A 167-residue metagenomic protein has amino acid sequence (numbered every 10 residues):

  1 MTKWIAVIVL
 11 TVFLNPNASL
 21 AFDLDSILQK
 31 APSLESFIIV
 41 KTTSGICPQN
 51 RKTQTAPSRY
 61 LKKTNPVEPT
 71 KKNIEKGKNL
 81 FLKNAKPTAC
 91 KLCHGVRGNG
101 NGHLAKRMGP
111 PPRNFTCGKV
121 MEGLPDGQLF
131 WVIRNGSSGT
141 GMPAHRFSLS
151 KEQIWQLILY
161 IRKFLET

Functional and structural regions predicted by a protein language model:
M1-K63: N-terminal export/targeting leaders of redox proteins
N50-K83: Electrostatic cytochrome c docking/interface patches
P66, N73-K76, R97, R113-N114 (+1 more regions): Conserved beta-strand positions that form and line the central face of beta-propeller blades
K71-K72, G95-D126, F130: Gly/Gly-Pro-rich "capping" loops immediately C-terminal to redox-active cysteine motifs in periplasmic/lumenal
E75-K91, K106, G123-D126, S148-K151: Sequence context surrounding c-type heme c attachment/ligation sites in exported
A85-R97, L157, I161: The canonical Cys-X-X-Cys-His
H103-L104, G139-G141: Substrate-binding/catalytic groove segments of enzymes that remodel or degrade extracellular structural polymers
W131-V132, S137-S138, H145-T167: C-terminal capping alpha-helices of c-type cytochrome domains
